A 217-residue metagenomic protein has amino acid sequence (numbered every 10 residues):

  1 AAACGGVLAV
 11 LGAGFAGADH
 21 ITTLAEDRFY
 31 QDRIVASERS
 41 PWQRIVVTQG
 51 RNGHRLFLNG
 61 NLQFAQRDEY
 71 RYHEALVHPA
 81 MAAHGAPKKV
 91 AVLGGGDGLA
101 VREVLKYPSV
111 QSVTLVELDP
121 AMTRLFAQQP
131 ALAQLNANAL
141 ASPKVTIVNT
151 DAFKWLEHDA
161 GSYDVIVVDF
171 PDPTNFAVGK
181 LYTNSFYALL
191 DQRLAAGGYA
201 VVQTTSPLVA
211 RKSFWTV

Functional and structural regions predicted by a protein language model:
A1-A2, P173: Accessible peptide chain termini
A2-N59, Q63: Basic, ligand-binding patches in group-transfer machinery, especially extracytoplasmic/periplasmic segments
T22-T23, A65, N175, K180: Short linear sequence motifs
T48-A80, I166: Extracytoplasmic/periplasmic/luminal assembly and interaction segments in envelope/secretory/respiratory proteins
Y70-W215: The AdoMet/dcAdoMet-binding core of the Class I SAM-like
